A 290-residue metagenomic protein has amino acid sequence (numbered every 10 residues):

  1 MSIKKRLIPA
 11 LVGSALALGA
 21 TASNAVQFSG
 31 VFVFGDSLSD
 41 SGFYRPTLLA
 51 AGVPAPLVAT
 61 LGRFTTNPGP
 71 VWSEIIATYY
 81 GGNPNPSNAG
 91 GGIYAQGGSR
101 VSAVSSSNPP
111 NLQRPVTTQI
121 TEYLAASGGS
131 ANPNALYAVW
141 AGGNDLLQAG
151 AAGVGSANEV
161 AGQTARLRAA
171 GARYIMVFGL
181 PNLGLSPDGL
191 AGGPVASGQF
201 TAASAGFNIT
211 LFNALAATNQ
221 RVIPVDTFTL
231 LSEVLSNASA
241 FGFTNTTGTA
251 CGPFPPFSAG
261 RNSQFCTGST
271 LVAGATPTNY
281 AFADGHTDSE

Functional and structural regions predicted by a protein language model:
M1-A10: Bacterial N-terminal signal peptides that target proteins for export
I3, A22-E290: Conserved active-site regions of diverse hydrolases
A10-G19: Bacterial N-terminal signal peptides
